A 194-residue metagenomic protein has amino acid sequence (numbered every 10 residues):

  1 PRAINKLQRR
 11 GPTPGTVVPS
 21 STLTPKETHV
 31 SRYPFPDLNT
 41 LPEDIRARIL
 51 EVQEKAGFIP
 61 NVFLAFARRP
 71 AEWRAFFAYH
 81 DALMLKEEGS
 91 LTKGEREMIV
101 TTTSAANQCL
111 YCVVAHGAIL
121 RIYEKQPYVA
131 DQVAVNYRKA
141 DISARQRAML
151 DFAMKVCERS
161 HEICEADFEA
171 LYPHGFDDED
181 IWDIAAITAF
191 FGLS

Functional and structural regions predicted by a protein language model:
P1-H29: N-terminal amphipathic/basic-hydrophobic helices that include classical n-h-c signal peptides and signal-anchor
S21-S194: Hydrophobic alpha-helical segments
